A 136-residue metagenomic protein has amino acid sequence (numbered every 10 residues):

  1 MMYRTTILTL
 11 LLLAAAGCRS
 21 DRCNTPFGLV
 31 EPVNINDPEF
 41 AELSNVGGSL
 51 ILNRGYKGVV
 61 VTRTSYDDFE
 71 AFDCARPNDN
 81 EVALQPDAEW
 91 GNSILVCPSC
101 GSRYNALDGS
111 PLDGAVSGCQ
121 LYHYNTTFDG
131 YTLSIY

Functional and structural regions predicted by a protein language model:
M1-I7: Bacterial N-terminal signal peptides that target proteins for export
L8-L12: Gram-negative bacterial Sec-dependent N-terminal signal peptides
A14-G17: C-terminal motif of bacterial Sec signal peptides marking the signal peptidase cleavage site
R19-G91, N105-A106, Y122-Y136: N-terminal pre-ligand scaffold of iron-sulfur
D67, S99-C100: Short loop/turn microsegments at loop-to-beta-strand junctions
W90-S99, P111-H123: Short cysteine/histidine-rich metal-coordination sites, predominantly Zn2+-binding motifs
Y104-L112: Short metal-binding segments enriched for Cys and/or His
